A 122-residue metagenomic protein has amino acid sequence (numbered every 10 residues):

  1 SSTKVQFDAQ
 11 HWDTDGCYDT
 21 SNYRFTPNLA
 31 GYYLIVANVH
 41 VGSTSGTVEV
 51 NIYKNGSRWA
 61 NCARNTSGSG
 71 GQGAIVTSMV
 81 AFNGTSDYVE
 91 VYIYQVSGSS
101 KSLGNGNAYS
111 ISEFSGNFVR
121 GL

Functional and structural regions predicted by a protein language model:
S1, T20, G56, T77 (+2 more regions): Intrinsically disordered, low-complexity segments enriched in Ser/Pro/Gly/Ala and basic residues
S1-G46, C62, S69-G70, S99-L122: Terminal (often C-terminal
V36-H40, N51-Y53, M79, Y92-Y94 (+1 more regions): Residue-level recognition of well-ordered beta-strand positions that form the cores of beta-sheet-rich folds across
S45-R58: Short, surface-exposed beta-strand/strand-loop-strand elements in extracellular ectodomains
G71-V96: Short, surface-exposed tryptophan/glycine-enriched loops that mediate extracellular molecular recognition
